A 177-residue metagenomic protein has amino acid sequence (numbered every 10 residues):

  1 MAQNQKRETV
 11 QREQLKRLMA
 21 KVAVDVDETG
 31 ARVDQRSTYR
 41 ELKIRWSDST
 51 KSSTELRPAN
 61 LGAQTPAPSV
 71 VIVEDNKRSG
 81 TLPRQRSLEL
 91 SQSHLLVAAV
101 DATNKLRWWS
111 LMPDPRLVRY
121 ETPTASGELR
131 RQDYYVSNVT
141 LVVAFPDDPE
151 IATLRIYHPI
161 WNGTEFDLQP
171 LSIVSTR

Functional and structural regions predicted by a protein language model:
M1: Active-site recognition of the HExxH zinc-binding catalytic motif
N4-R177: Extracellular glycoprotein-like low-complexity segments
